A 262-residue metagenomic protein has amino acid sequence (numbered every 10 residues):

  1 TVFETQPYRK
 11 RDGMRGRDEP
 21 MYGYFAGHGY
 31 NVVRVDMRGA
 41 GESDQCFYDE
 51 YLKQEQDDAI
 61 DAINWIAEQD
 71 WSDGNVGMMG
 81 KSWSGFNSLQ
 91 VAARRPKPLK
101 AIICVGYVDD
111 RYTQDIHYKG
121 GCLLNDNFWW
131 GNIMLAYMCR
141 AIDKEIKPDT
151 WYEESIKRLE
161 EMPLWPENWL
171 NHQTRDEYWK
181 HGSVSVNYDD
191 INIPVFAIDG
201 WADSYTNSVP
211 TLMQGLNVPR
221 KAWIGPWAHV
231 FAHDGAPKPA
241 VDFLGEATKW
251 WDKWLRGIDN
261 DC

Functional and structural regions predicted by a protein language model:
T1, H28-N31, S72-N75, K97-A101 (+2 more regions): Loop/turn elements at helix/coil->beta-strand transitions in domains of secreted/extracellular proteins
T1-A67, L123: Cap/lid segment of the alpha/beta-hydrolase catalytic domain
D18-E19, G27, A93-D190: Accessory cap/linker subdomain of secreted extracellular hydrolases
S43, S82-W83, G106: Catalytic nucleophile serine of serine hydrolases, specifically the conserved "nucleophile elbow" pentapeptide
D70-W83: Alpha/beta-hydrolase fold nucleophile elbow
M78-G80, V105, I198: Short beta-strand immediately N-terminal to the catalytic nucleophile in serine-hydrolase-like folds
N87-V91: Hydrolases whose catalytic domains are alpha/beta-hydrolase-1, hotdog thioesterase, or metallo-beta-lactamase-like
K97-K100, L164-P166, N171-K180, V184 (+2 more regions): Alpha/beta-hydrolase-fold serine-hydrolase catalytic core, especially in secreted/extracellular enzymes
